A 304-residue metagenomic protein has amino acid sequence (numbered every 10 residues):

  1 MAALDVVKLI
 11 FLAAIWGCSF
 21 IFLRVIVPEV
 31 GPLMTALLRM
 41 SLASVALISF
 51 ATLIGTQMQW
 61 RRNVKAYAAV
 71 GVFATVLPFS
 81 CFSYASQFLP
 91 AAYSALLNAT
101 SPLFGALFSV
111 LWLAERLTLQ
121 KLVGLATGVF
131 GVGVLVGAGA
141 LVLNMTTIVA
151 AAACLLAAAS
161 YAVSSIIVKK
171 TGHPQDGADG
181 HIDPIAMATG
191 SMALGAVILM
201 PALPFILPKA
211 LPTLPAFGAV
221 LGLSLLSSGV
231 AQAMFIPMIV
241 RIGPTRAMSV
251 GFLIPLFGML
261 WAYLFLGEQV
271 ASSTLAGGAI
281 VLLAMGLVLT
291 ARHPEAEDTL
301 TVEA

Functional and structural regions predicted by a protein language model:
A13, A36-L38, T75, F79 (+3 more regions): Helix-helix packing/entry segments at the starts of transmembrane helices
I15, S19-F20, I48-N98, V134 (+1 more regions): Specific transmembrane alpha-helical segments of multi-pass solute transporters/efflux pumps, especially DMT/EamA
G17, I21, I48, V72-V76 (+7 more regions): Hydrophobic/small/kink-forming positions within alpha-helical transmembrane segments of polytopic membrane proteins
C18, F22-V25, E29, A43-R61 (+7 more regions): Membrane-interface helix-cap regions at the ends of transmembrane helices in multi-pass membrane proteins
S19, L42-A46, L97-L111, A126 (+5 more regions): Alpha-helical transmembrane segments of compact multi-pass small-molecule transporters, enriched in specific families
I26, T35, R39, A85 (+7 more regions): Hydrophobic/aromatic residues within transmembrane alpha-helices of multi-pass small-molecule transporters
L47, A68, F108, L117-G139 (+4 more regions): Hydrophobic transmembrane alpha-helices of multi-pass small-molecule transport proteins
L47, G105-L107, L111, V142-I206 (+3 more regions): Transmembrane alpha-helical segments that form core, pore/gating elements of small-molecule transporters/exporters
